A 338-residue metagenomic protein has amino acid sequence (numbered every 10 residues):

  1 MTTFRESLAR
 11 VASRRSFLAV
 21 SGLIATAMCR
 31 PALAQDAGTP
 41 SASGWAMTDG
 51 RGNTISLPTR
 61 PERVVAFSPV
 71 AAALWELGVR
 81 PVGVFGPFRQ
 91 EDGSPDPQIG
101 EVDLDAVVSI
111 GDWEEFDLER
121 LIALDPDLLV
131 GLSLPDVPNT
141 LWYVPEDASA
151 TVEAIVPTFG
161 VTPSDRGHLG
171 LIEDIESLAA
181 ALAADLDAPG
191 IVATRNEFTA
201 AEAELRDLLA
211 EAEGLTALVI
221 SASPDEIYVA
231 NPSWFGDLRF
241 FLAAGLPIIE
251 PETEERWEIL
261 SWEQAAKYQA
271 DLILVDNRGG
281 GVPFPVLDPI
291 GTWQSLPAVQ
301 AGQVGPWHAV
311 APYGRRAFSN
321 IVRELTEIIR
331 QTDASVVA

Functional and structural regions predicted by a protein language model:
M1-A12, S16-A27: N-terminal secretory signal peptides
V11, P31-G44: C-terminal segment of N-terminal export signals and the immediately downstream linker at the start of the mature
G50, I110-D117, E254-S261: Short helix-initiation/N-cap motifs at beta->coil->alpha
F67-L124, L128, S133-L141: A short, structured surface patch at a secondary-structure boundary
Q90-G93, P135-D147, G160-L178, G214-L238 (+1 more regions): Extracytoplasmic ligand-binding site segments that recognize negatively charged/polar headgroups
A148-S223, A311-A338: Extracytoplasmic substrate-binding proteins
A154, G170-L171, K267-A338: Structured C-terminal subdomain patch of bacterial secreted/periplasmic proteins
A230-W257: Alpha-helical, coiled-coil/dimerization segments enriched in small aliphatic residues
